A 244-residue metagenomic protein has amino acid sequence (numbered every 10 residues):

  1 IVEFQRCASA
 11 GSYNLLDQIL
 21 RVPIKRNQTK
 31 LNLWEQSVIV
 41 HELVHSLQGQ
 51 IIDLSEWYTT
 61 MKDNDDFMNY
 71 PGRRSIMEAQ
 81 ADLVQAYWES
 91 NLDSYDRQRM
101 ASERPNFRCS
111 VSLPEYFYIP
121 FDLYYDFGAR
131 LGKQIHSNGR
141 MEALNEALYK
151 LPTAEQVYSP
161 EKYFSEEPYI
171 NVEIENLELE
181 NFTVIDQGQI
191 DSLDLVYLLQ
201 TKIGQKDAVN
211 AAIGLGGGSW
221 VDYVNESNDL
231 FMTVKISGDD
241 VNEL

Functional and structural regions predicted by a protein language model:
V2-I39, L43-Q50: Active-site scaffold of zinc-dependent metalloenzymes
N27-Q36, N69-Q80, P120-F127, I236-D239: Extracytoplasmic/periplasmic, Sec-exported soluble proteins
E35, I39, L43, M77-V84 (+4 more regions): Stable alpha-helical elements in mature extracytoplasmic
V44-I52, Q85, D240: Active-site-flanking alpha-helical
I51-E103: Post-HExxH zinc-binding segment in Zn-dependent metallohydrolases
V84-C109, H136-K150: Short helix/loop segments within enzyme catalytic domains that coordinate or immediately flank catalytic cofactors
C109-S227: Pan-zinc metallopeptidase signature
S227-L244: C-terminal soluble interaction/assembly domains
